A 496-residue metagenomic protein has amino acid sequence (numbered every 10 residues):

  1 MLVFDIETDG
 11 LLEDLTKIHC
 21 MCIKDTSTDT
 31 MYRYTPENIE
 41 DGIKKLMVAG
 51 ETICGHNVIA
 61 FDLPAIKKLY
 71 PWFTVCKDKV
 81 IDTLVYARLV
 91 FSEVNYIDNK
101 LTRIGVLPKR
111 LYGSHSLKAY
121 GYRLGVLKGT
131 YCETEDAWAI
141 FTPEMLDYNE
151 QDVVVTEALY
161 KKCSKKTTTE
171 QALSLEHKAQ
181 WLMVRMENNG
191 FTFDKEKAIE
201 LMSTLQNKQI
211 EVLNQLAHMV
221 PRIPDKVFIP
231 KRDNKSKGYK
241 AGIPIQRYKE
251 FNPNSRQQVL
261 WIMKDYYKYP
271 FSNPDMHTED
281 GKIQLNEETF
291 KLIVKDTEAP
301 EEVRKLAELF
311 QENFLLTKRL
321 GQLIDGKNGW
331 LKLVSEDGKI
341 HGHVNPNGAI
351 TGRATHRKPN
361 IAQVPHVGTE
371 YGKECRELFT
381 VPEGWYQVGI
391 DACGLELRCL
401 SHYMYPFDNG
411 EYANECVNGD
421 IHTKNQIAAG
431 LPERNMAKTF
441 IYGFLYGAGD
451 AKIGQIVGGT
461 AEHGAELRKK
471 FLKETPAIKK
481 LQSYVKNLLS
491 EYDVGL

Functional and structural regions predicted by a protein language model:
M1-E7, L15, D29, I104-Y112 (+10 more regions): Conserved "right-hand" nucleotidyltransferase catalytic core of DNA-directed polymerases
M1-V3, T52-I53, D78, Q387: Hydrophobic "anchor" residues on beta-strands that sit immediately upstream of conserved functional sites
I6-E13, I59, A392-C399: Short acidic, Gly/Ser-rich segments with clustered Asp/Glu that frequently serve as metal-coordination loops in enzyme
L12, T16-H19, I23-P36, E51-S164 (+2 more regions): Active-site-proximal helix-loop-helix substrate-binding element of RNase H-like nuclease domains
K17-C20, E396-A429: Metal-dependent catalytic core segments for phosphate chemistry
F73-K77, N95-I97, I210, K268-M276 (+1 more regions): Cytochrome P450 catalytic domain signature, combining two hallmark sequence patches
E377-V381, Q387-I390, R398-C399, P406: C-terminal RecA-like lobe
M436-Y446: Short, amphipathic alpha-helical "recognition" segments used to contact nucleic acids or chromatin
